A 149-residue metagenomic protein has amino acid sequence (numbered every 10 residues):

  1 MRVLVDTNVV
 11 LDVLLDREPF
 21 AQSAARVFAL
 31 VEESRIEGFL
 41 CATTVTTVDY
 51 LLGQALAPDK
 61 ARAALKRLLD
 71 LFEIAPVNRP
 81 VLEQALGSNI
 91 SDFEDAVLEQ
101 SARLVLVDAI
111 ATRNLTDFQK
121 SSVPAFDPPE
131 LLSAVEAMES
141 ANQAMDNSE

Functional and structural regions predicted by a protein language model:
M1-L40, G53-K60, K120, P129-E149: Short, well-structured N-terminal submotif of metal-dependent ribonuclease cores
V9, T44, V81, V97-L98 (+2 more regions): Alpha-helix capping/helix-boundary segments
A25, R35, V45-A75, R79-V81: Active-site-proximal, substrate-binding regions of enzyme catalytic domains and RNA-binding/basic surfaces
E37, E73, S122-P124: Conserved beta-strand segments of alpha/beta enzyme cores
L40-A42, T112: Short beta-strand segments at enzyme active-site cores
D70-L115, N142-E149: Active-site neighborhoods of divalent-metal-dependent phosphate/nucleic-acid chemistry enzymes
A75-V77, A125-S133: Short acidic-hydrophobic, aromatic-tinged amphipathic segments that line or gate anion-handling sites
L115-V123: Short loop/helix-cap segments at secondary-structure boundaries that form the rim of catalytic
